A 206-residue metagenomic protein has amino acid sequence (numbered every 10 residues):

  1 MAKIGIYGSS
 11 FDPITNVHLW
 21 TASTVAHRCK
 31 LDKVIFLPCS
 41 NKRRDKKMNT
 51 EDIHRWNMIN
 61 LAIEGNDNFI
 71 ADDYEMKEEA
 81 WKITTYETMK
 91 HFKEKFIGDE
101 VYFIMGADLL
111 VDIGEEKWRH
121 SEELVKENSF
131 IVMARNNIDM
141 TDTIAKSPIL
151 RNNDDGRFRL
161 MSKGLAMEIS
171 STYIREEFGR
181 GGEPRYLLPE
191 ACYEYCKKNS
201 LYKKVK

Functional and structural regions predicted by a protein language model:
M1-K206: Nucleotidyltransferase catalytic core that binds NTPs
